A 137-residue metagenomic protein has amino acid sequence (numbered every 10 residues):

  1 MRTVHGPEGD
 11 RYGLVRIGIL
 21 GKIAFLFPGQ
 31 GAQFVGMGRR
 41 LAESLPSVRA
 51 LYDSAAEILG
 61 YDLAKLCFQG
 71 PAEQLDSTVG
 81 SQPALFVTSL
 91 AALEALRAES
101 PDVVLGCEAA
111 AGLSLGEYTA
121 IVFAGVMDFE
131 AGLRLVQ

Functional and structural regions predicted by a protein language model:
Y12-Q137: FabD-like malonyl-/acyl-CoA
